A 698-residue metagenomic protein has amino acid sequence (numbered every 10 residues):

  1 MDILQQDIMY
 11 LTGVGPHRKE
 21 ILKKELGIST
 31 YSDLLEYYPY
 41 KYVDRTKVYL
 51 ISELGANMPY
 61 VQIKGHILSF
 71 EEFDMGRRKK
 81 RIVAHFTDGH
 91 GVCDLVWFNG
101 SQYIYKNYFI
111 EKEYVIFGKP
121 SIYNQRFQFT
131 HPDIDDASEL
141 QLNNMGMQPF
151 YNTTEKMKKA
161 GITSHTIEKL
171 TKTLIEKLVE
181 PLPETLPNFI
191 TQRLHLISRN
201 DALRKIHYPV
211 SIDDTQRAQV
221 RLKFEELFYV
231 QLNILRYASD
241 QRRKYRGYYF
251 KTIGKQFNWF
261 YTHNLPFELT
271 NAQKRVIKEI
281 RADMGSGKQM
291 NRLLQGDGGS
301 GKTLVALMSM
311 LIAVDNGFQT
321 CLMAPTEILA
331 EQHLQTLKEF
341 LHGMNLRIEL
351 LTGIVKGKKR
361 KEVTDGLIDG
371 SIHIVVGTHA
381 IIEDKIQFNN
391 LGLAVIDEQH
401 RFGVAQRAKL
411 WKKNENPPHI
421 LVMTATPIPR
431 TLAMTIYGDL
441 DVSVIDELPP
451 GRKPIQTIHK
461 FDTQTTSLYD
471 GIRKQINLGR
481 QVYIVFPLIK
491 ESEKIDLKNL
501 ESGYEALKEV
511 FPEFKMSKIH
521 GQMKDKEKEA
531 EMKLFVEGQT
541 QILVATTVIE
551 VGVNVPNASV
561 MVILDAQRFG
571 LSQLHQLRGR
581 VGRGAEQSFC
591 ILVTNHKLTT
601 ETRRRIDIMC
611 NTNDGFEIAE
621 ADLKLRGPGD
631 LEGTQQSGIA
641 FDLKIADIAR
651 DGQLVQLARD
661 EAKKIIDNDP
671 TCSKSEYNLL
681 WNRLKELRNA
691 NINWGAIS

Functional and structural regions predicted by a protein language model:
M1-T12, E20, K24, V230 (+1 more regions): Long, highly charged, low-complexity intrinsically disordered interaction regions that mediate electrostatic DNA/RNA
Y37-L68: OB-fold nucleic-acid-binding modules
F73-N264, N668: Upstream accessory/linker segments immediately N-terminal to the RecA-like ATPase cores of bacterial MutS and a subset
Q128-H131, A137, L393, K409-L410 (+9 more regions): N-terminal cationic and glycine-rich segments that engage phosphates or anionic surfaces
H263, F267-I277: N-terminal pre-Walker A segment at the start of P-loop NTPase domains
R275-K278, S286-D607, T671: Inter-lobe coupling/hinge segments of SF2-like helicase ATPases
E513, M532-I542, I549-P556, M561-L564 (+4 more regions): Accessory helical-bundle/CTD segments and flexible terminal tails appended to RecA-like ATPase motors
